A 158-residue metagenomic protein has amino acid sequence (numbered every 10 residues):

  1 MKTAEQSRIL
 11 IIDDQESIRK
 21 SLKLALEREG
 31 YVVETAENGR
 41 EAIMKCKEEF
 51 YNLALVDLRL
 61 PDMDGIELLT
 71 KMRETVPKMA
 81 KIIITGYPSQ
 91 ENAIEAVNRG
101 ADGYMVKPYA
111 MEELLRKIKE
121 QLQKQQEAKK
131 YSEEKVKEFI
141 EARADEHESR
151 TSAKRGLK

Functional and structural regions predicted by a protein language model:
L10, T35-L53: Acidic, metal-coordinating helix/loop segments flanking the phosphotransfer/catalytic sites of two-component signaling
D13, D57: Active-site residues of response regulator receiver
R19, P61, T85, S89: The feature encodes the CheY-like receiver
E37-N38, D64-E67: Acidic catalytic/metal-coordinating carboxylates
M44, I66-K78: Short amphipathic alpha-helix used as the core "switch/output" element in two-component signaling
Y109-I118: C-terminal output helix
K124-K158: CheY-like receiver
